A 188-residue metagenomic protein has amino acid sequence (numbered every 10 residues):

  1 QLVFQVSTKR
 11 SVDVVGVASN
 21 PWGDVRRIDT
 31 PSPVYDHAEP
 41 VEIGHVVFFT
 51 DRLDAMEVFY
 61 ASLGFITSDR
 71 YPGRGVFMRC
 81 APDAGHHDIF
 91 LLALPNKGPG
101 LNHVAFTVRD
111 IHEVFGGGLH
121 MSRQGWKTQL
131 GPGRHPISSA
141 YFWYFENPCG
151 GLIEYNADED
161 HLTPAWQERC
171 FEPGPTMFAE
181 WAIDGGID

Functional and structural regions predicted by a protein language model:
Q1, E42-T50, N96-Q124, Y141-E146: Vicinal oxygen chelate
Q1-E39, V76-F77, G125-D188: Vicinal oxygen chelate
R27, M56, H86-H87, V108 (+2 more regions): Catalytic cores of nucleotide-enabled group-transfer and carboxylate-activating enzymes in metabolic and assembly-line
R27-P31, Y35-V58, F65: Non-heme Fe(II) oxygenase catalytic core, chiefly the N-lobe of the double-stranded beta-helix
H45, G85-H87, H103, R134-P136: Histidine-centered active-site/metal-ligand motif
F48-H86: Core segments of cupin and vicinal oxygen chelate
A84-L101: Flexible internal linker/loop segments at domain or repeat junctions
